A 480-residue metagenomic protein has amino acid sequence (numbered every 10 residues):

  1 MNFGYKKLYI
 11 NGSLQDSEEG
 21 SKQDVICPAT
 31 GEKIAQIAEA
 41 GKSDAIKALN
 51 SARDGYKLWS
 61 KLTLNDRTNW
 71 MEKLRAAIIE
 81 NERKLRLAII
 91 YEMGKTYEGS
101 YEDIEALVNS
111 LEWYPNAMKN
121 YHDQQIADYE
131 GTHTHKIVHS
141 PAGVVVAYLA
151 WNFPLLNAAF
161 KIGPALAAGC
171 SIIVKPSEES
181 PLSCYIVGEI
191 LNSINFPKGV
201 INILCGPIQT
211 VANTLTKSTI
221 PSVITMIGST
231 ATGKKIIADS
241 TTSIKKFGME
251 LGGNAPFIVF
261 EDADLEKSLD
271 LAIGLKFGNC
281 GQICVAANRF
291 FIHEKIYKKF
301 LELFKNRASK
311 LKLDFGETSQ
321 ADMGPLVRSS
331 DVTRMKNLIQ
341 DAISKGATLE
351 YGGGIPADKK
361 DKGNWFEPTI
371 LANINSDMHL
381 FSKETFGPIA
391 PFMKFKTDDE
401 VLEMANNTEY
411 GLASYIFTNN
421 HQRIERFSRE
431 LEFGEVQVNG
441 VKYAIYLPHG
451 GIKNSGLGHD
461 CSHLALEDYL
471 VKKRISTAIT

Functional and structural regions predicted by a protein language model:
M1-H133, V327: N-terminal Rossmann-like NAD(P)+-binding subdomain of aldehyde/semialdehyde dehydrogenases
P28, K42-A45, L64, E82 (+6 more regions): Residues at or immediately preceding the N-termini of alpha-helices
T30-Q36, P221, I258, I339 (+3 more regions): Conserved C-terminal structural/oligomerization subdomain of aldehyde/semialdehyde dehydrogenase
G31, R67, I89, L111 (+9 more regions): Residue-level signal for inorganic ion chemistry
I34-A40, G55-K61, A147, F257-F260 (+5 more regions): Short, well-ordered beta-strand elements within core beta-sheets of diverse protein domains
Y56, S60, R75-E82, R86 (+18 more regions): Structural signal for hydrophobic packing residues in well-ordered secondary-structure cores of soluble enzyme domains
D123-K267, F395: Rossmann-like NAD(P) dinucleotide-binding subdomain of oxidoreductase/dehydrogenase enzymes
V223, A231-N375, V438: ALDH superfamily catalytic-core signature
